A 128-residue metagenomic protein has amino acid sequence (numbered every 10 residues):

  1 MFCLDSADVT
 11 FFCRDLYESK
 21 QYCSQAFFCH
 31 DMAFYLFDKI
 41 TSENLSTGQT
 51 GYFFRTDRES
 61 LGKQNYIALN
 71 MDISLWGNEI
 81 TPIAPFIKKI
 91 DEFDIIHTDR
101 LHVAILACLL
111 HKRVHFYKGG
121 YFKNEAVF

Functional and structural regions predicted by a protein language model:
M1-F128: Active-site anion-handling motifs in enzyme catalytic cores
